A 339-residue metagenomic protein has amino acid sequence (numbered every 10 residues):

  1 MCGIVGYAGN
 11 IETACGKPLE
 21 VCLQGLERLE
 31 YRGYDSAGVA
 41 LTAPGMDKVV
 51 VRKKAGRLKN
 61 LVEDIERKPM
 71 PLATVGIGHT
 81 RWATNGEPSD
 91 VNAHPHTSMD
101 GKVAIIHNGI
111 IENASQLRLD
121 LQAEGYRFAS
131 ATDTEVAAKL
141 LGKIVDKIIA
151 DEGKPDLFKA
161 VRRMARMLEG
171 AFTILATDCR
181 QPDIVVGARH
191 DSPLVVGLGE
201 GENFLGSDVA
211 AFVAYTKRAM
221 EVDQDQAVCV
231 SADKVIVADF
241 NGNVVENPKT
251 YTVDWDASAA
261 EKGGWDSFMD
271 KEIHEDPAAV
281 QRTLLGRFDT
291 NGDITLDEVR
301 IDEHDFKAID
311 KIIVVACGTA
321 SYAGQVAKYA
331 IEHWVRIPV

Functional and structural regions predicted by a protein language model:
M1-S267, A278-D310: Conserved short alpha-helical segments that host acidic/polar catalytic motifs at enzyme active sites
D270, H274-E275: Predominantly extracellular/luminal regions of secreted and cell-surface proteins, especially disulfide-bonded
K307-V339: Glycine-rich phosphate-binding loops that contact phosphosugars or nucleotide phosphates
